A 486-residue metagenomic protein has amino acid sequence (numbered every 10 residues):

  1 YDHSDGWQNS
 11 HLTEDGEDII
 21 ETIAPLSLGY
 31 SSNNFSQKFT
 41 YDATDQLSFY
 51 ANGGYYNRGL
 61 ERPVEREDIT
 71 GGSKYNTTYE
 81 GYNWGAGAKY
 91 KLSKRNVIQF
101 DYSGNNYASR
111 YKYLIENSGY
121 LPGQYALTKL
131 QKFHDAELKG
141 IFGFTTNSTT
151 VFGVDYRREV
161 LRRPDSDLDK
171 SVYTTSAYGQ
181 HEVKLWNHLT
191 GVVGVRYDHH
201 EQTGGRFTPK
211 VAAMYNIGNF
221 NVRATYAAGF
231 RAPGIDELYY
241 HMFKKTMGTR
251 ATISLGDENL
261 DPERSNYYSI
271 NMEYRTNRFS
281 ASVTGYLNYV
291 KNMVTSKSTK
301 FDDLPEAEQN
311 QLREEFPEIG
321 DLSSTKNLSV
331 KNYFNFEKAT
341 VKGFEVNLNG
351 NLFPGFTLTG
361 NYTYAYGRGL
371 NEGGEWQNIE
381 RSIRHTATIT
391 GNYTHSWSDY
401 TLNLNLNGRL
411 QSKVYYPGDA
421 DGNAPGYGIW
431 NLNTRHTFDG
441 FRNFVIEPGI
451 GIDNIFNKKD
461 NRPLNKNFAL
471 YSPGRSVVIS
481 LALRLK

Functional and structural regions predicted by a protein language model:
Y1-H3, A51-Y55, F100-G104, F152-R158 (+9 more regions): Transmembrane beta-barrel strands of outer-membrane/channel proteins
Y1-Y79: Periplasmic-side early beta-strands and strand-to-turn transitions of outer-membrane beta-barrels
L28, T40-D42, A227, T357-Y364 (+1 more regions): Conserved C-terminal beta-signal and adjacent last beta-strands/turns of outer-membrane beta-barrel proteins
N33-Q37, E80-A86, K132-L138, T175-G179 (+11 more regions): Hydrophobic, lipid-facing positions within transmembrane beta-strands of outer-membrane proteins
T40-R58, T78-T203, P209-G218, S282-G285 (+1 more regions): Face-selective signature of the C-terminal outer-membrane beta-barrel domain
T44-Q46, S93-R95, G143-N147, W186-T190 (+12 more regions): Outer-membrane beta-barrel channels and translocator barrels
S73-G87, K91, K129-H134, N221 (+4 more regions): Outer-membrane beta-barrel signature, preferentially recognizing the C-terminal barrel domain of Gram-negative
L185-H188, L287-Y289, L312-Y415: Gram-negative outer-membrane beta-barrel transporters
